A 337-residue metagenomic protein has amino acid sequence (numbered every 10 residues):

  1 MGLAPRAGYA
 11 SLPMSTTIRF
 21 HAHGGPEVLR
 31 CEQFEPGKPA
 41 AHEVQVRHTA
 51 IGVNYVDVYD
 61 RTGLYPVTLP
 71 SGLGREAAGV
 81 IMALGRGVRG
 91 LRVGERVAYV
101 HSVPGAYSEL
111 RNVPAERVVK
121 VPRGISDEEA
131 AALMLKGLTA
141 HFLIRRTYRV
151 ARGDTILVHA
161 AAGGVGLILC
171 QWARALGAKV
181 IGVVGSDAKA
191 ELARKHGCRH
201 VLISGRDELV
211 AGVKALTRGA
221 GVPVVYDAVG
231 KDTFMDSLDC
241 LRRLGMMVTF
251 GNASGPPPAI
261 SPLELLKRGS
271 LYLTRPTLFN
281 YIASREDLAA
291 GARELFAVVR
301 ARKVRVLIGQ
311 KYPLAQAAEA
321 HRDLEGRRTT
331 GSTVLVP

Functional and structural regions predicted by a protein language model:
E35-G52, T62-P104: Glycine-rich beta-strand-centered segment in the early N-terminal region that forms part of a ligand/cofactor-binding
Y59, Y99-A162: NAD(P)H dinucleotide-binding glycine-rich loop of Rossmann-like/cofactor-binding domains, especially the beta1-alpha1
L133-D207: Mid-domain Rossmann-like dinucleotide-binding core that forms the NAD(H)/NADP(H) cofactor-binding site
L176, V184, D232-V304, P337: Glycine-rich phosphate-binding loop and adjacent beta-alpha segment of Rossmann(oid) nucleotide-cofactor-binding
E208-G219: Short amphipathic alpha-helix with an adjacent loop that forms part of the alpha/beta core around
A301-I308, A318-P337: C-terminal capping/lid region of NAD(P)-dependent oxidoreductase domains
